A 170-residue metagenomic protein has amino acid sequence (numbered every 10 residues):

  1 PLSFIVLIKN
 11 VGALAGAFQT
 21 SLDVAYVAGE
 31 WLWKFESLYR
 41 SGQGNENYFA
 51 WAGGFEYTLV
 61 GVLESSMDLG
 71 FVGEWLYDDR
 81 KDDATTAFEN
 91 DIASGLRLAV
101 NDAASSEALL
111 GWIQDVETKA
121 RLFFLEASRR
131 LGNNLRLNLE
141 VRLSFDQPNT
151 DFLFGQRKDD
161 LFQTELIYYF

Functional and structural regions predicted by a protein language model:
P1-I5, N45-A50, K81-A87, L110 (+2 more regions): Outer-membrane beta-barrel translocator domains and adjoining extracellular loop/strand segments of Gram-negative
P1-Y48, A52: Surface-exposed beta-loop-beta
G16-T20, V27, N47-W51, T86-I92 (+2 more regions): Residues that define the transmembrane beta-barrel architecture of outer-membrane proteins
A28-E30, Y39-Q43, L59, W75-K81 (+4 more regions): Transmembrane beta-strands of outer-membrane beta-barrel pores
W33-F35, G53, M67-G73, S106-L110 (+3 more regions): Transmembrane beta-strands of outer-membrane beta-barrel proteins
F55, Q156-F170: Outer-membrane beta-barrel "beta-signal"
V60-L69, N101-S106, N134: Short loop/turn motifs that connect adjacent beta-strands in outer-membrane beta-barrel proteins
E89-L131: C-terminal hydrophobic structural anchor segments that stabilize assembly/packing rather than catalytic chemistry
